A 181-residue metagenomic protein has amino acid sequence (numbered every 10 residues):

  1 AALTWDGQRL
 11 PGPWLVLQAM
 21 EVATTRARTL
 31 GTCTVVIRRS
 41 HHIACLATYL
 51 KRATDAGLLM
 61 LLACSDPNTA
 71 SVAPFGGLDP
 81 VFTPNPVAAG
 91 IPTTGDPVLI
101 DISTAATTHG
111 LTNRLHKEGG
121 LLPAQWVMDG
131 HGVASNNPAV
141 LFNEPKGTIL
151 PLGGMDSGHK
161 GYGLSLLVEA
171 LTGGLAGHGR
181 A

Functional and structural regions predicted by a protein language model:
A1-T104: A glycine-rich, acidic short-motif signal
D6-Q8, L46, L78, P84-N85 (+6 more regions): Surface-exposed loop/turn and secondary-structure junction residues enriched for glycine/proline
G12, A44, T107, A134-S135 (+1 more regions): A broad, structure-centric signal for solvent-exposed, well-ordered loop/edge residues that line or flank functional
V22, T48, R52, W126-V127 (+1 more regions): Alpha-helical scaffold segments in soluble metabolic enzymes
R26, A56, E118-L121, A170-A181: Change "in soluble alpha/beta enzymes" to "in soluble alpha/beta proteins
S40, A73, M128, I149-L150 (+1 more regions): Short glycine- and Lys/Arg-enriched binding-loop motifs that mark or flank ligand-binding interfaces
V72-N143: Phosphate/diphosphate-binding glycine-rich loops and adjacent basic-rich segments that engage nucleotide
P145-A181: Internal helical hairpin/lid segments
